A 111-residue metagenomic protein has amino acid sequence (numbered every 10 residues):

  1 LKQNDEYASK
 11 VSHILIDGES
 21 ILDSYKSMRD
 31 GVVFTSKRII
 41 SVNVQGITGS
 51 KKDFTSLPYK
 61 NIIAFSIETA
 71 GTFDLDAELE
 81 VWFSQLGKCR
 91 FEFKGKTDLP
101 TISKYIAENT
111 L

Functional and structural regions predicted by a protein language model:
L1-V32, K88, K94-T101: Anionic N-terminal interaction surfaces
I16, S24-K26, G49-S50, T72-D74: Short solvent-exposed loop/turn micro-motifs enriched in small/polar/acidic residues
D23-I47: Conserved beta-hairpin
K37, K52, D76-L79: Repetitive beta-architecture junctions, highlighting loop-to-beta-strand starts across blade-like repeats
I39-I40, K52-G71: Phosphoinositide-dependent membrane-docking surfaces
V42, T48-K51, F73, D98-P100: A short local loop/turn or secondary-structure capping micro-motif enriched for an aromatic residue
I67-K104: Canonical pleckstrin homology
E108-L111: Short hydrophobic/aromatic patches at helix-to-coil boundaries
